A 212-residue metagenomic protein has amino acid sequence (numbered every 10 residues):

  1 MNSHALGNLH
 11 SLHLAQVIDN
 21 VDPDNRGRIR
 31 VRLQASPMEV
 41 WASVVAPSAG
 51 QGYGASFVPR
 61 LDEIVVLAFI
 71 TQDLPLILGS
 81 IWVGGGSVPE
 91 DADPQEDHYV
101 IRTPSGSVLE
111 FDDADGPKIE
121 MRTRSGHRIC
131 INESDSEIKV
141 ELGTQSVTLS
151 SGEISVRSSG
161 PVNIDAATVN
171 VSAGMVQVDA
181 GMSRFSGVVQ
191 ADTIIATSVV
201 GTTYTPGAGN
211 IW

Functional and structural regions predicted by a protein language model:
M1-A166: Hydrophobic packing positions characteristic of elongated beta-solenoid/beta-helix-type spike/fiber shafts
N2-S3, G7-N8, L14-A15, T148 (+1 more regions): Intrinsic-disorder/coil detector with helix-boundary
